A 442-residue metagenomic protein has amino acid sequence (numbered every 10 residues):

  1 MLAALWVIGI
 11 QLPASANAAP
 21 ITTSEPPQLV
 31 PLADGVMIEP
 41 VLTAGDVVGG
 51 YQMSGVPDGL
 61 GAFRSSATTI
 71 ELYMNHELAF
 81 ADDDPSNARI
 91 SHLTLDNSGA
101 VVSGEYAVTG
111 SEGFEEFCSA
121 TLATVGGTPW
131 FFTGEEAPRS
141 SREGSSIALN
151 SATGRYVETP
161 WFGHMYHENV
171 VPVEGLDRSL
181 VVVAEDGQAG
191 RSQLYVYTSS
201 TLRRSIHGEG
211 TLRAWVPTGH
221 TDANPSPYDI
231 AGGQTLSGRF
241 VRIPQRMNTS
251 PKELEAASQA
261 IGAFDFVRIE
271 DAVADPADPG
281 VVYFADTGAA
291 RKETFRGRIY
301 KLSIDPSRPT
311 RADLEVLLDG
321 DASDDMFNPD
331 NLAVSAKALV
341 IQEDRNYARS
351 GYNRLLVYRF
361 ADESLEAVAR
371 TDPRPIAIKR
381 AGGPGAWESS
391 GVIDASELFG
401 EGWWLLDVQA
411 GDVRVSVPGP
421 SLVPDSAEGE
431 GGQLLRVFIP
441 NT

Functional and structural regions predicted by a protein language model:
M1-A18: Secretory targeting and sorting signals
A16-T442: Sequence/structural signature of beta-propeller domains
